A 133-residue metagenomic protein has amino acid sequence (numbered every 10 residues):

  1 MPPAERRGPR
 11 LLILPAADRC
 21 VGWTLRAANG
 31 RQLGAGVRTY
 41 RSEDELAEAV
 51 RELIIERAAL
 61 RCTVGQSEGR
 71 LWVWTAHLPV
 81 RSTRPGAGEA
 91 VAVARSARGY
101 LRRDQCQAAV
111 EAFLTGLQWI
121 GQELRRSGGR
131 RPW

Functional and structural regions predicted by a protein language model:
M1-D18, G22, A35-L71, P79-P85 (+2 more regions): Short N-terminal "domain-start" leader segments that mark the transition from disordered tails or signal peptides into
A17, A28-N29: Short, ordered coil/turn segments that flank beta-strands lining enzyme active or ligand-binding pockets
R31-E43, P85-D104: A short, exposed loop/beta-hairpin motif centered on an aromatic-Gly-Thr core
L33, V50-L53, V93, F113: A compositionally biased, intrinsically disordered/low-complexity signal enriched for hydrophobic/aromatic residues
A97-W133: Mixed-charge, glycine-accented linear interaction segment located at domain edges/termini
